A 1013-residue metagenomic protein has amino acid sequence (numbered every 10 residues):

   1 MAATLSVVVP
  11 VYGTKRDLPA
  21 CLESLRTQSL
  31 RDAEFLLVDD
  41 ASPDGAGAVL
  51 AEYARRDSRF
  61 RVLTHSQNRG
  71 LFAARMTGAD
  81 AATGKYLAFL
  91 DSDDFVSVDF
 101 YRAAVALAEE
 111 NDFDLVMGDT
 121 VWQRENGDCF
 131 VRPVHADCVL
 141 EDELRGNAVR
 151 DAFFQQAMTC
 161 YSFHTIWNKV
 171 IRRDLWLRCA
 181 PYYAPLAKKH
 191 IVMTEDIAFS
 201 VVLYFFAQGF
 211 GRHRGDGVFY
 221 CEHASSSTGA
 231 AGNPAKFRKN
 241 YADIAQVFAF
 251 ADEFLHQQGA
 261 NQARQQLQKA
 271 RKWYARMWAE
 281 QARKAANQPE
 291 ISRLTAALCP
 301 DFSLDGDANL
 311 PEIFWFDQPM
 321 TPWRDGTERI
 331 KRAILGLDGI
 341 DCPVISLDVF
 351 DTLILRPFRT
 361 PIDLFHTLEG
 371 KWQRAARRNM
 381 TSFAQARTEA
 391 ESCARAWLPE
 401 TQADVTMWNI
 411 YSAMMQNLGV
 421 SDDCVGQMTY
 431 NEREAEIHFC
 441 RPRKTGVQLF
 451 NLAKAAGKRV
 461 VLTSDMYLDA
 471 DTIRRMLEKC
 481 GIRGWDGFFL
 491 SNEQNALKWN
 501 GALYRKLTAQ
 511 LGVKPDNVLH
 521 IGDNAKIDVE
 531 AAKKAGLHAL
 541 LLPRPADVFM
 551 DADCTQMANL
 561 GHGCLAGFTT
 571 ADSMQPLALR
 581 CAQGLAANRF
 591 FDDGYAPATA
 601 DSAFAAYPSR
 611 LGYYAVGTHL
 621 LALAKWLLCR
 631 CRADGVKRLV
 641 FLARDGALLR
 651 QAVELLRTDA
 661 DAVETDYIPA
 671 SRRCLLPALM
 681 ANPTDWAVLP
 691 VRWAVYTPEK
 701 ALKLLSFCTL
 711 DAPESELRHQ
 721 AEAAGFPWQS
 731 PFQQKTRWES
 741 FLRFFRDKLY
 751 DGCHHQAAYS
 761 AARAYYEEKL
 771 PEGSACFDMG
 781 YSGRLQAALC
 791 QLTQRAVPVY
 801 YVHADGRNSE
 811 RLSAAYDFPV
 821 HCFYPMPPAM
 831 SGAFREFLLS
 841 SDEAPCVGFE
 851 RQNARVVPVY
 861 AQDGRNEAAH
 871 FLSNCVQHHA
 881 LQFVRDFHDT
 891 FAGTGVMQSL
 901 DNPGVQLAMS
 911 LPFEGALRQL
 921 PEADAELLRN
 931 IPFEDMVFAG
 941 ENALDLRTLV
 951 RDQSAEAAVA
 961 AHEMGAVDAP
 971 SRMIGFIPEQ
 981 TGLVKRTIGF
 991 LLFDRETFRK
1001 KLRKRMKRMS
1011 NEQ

Functional and structural regions predicted by a protein language model:
A3-S6, E34, A198: Cell-envelope/extracellular polymer assembly enzymes that use nucleotide-activated donors
E23-D32: Short, acidic, metal-binding catalytic loop of nucleotide-sugar glycosyltransferases
S24, D39-A48, Q67: A conserved acidic beta->alpha catalytic loop
H65-A82, F89: Glycine-rich, basic loop-to-helix element that forms the pyrophosphate-binding segment of sugar-nucleotide handling
D99-H135: Conserved donor NDP-sugar-binding/catalytic core segment of glycosyltransferases
N147-N233: Conserved nucleotide-sugar donor-binding catalytic segment
T165, P181, V192-M193, R212-P322: C-terminal subregions of glycosyltransferases and related glycan-biosynthesis enzymes
D404-W408, A413-L462: Short, acidic loop-to-helix structural element flanking the phosphoryl-transfer center in phosphate-processing enzymes
